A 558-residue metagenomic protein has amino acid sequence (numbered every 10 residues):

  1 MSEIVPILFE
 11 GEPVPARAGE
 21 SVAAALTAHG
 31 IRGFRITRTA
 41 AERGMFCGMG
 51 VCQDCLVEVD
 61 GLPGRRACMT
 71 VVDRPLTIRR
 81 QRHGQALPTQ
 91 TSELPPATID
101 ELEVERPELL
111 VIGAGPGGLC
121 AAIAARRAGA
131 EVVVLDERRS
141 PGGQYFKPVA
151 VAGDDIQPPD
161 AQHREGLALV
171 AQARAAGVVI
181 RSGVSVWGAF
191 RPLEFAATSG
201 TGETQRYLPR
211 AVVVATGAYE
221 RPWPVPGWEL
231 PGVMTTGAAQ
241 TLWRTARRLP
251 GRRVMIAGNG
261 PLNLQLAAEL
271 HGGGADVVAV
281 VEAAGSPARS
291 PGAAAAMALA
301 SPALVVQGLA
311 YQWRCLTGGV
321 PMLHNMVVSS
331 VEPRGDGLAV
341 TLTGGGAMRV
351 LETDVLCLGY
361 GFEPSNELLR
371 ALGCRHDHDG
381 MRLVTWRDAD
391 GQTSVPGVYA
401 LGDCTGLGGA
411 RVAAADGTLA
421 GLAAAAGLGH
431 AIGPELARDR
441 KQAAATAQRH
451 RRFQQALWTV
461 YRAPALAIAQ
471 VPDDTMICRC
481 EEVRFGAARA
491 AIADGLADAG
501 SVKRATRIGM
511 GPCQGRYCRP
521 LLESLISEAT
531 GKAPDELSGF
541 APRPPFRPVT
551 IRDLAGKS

Functional and structural regions predicted by a protein language model:
S2-V5, A18-A40, G50-V51, L56 (+2 more regions): Residues forming the flavin
L8-E10: Short, solvent-exposed loop/edge segments of extracellular or virion-exposed proteins
P13-P15: N-terminal intrinsically disordered, low-complexity segments enriched in P/E/S/T
M45: Short, conserved loop-to-beta-strand elements that form functional interface hotspots
